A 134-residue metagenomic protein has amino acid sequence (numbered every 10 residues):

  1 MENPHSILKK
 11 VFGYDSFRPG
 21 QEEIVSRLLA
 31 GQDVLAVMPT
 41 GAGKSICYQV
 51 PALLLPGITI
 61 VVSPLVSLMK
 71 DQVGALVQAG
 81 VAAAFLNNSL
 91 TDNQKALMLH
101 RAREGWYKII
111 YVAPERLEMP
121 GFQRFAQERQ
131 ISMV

Functional and structural regions predicted by a protein language model:
M1-P39: Conserved pre-motif I regulatory segment
L29-A30, L54, Q78, E104 (+1 more regions): Residues at the C-terminal ends
G31-V50, I60-L65: Walker A/P-loop
A36, I60-V61, A84, I110-V112 (+1 more regions): Hydrophobic positions in the central parallel beta-sheet of the AAA+
A42-S45, Q49, L90-M133: Conserved helix/coil segment N-terminal to the catalytic DExD/H
P56-I58, A79-A82, Y107, Q130-S132: Short glycine-/polar-rich loops that comprise or flank the Walker A/P-loop and associated switch/sensor motifs
G57-A79, N88-L90, Q94, A113-E118: Conserved Walker A/P-loop ATP-binding site and its immediately adjacent core in helicase/helicase-like ATPase domains
